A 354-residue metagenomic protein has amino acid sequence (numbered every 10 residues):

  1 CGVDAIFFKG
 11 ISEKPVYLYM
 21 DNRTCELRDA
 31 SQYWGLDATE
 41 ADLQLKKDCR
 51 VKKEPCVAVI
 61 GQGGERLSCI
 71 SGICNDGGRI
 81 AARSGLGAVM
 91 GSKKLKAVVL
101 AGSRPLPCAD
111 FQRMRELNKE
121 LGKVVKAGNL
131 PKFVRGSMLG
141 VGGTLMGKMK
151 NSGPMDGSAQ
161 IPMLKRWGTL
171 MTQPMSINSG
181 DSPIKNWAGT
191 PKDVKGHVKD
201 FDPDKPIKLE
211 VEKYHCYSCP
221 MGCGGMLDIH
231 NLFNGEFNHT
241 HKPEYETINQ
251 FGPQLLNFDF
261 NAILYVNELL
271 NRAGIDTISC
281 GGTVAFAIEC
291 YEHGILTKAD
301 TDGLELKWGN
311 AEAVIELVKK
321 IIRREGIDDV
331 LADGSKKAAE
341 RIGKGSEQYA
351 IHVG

Functional and structural regions predicted by a protein language model:
C1-G354: Intrinsically disordered, low-complexity segments enriched in small residues
